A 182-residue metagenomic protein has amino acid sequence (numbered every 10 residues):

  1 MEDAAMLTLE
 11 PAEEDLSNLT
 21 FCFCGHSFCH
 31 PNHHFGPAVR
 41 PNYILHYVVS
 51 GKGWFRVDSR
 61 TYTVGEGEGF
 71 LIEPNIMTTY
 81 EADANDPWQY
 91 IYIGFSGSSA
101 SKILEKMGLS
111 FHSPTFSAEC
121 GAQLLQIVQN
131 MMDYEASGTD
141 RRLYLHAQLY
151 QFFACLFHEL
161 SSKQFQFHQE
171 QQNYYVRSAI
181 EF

Functional and structural regions predicted by a protein language model:
M1-T63, A84, L109-P114: Generic protein-terminus/edge-of-domain signal
T20, I44-Y47, S96-S99, Q123-I127 (+2 more regions): Amphipathic, well-ordered alpha-helical segments in soluble domains
V49, L125-A136, I180: Regular secondary-structure segments
S59-E73: Short acidic-glycine-tyrosine-enriched beta hairpin
T61, N75-S99: Ligand-binding loop in jelly-roll beta-barrel domains
S98-T115: Double-stranded beta-helix
F111-C120, Y134-A147, A154-F182: Short, Lys/Arg-enriched, Trp-marked, Pro/Gly-tolerant hinge/linker segments that flank
